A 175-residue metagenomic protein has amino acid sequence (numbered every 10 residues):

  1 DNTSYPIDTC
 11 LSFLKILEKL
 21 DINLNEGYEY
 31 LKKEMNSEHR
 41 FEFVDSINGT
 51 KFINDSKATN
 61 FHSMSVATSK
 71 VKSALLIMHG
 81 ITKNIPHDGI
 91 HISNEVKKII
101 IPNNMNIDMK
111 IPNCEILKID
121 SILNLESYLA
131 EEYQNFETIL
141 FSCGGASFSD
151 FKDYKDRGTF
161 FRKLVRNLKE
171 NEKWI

Functional and structural regions predicted by a protein language model:
N2-V96: Nucleotide phosphate-binding/pyrophosphate-handling subdomain across enzymes that bind or process nucleotide phosphates
T3, N84-I139, K173-I175: C-terminal helical cap/extension that packs against the catalytic core of soluble nucleotide-cofactor enzymes
C10, L14, I139-G144: Short beta-strands and strand-loop turn motifs
T59, I81-K83, M105, L140 (+1 more regions): Short glycine-rich anion-binding loops that position phosphate/pyrophosphate groups of nucleotides and phosphorylated
F61-H62, I85-P86, D108-I111, S147-F151: Short active-site-adjacent structural elements
G145-N171: Glycine/aspartate-rich loop-and-adjacent alpha/beta segment that forms the canonical ThDP
